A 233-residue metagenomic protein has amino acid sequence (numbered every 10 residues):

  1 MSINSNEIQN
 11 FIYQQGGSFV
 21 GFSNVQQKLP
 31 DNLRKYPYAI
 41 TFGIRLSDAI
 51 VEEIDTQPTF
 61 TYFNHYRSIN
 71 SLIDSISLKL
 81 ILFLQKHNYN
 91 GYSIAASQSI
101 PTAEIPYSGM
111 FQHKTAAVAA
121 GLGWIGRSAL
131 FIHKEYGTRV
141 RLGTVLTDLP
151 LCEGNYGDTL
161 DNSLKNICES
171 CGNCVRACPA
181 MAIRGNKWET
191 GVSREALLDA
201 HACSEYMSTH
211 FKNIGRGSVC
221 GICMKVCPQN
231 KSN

Functional and structural regions predicted by a protein language model:
M1-I73: Non-catalytic, usually N-terminal nucleic-acid engagement modules in DNA/RNA processing proteins
P30, I69-N233: Catalytic cores of enzyme domains
